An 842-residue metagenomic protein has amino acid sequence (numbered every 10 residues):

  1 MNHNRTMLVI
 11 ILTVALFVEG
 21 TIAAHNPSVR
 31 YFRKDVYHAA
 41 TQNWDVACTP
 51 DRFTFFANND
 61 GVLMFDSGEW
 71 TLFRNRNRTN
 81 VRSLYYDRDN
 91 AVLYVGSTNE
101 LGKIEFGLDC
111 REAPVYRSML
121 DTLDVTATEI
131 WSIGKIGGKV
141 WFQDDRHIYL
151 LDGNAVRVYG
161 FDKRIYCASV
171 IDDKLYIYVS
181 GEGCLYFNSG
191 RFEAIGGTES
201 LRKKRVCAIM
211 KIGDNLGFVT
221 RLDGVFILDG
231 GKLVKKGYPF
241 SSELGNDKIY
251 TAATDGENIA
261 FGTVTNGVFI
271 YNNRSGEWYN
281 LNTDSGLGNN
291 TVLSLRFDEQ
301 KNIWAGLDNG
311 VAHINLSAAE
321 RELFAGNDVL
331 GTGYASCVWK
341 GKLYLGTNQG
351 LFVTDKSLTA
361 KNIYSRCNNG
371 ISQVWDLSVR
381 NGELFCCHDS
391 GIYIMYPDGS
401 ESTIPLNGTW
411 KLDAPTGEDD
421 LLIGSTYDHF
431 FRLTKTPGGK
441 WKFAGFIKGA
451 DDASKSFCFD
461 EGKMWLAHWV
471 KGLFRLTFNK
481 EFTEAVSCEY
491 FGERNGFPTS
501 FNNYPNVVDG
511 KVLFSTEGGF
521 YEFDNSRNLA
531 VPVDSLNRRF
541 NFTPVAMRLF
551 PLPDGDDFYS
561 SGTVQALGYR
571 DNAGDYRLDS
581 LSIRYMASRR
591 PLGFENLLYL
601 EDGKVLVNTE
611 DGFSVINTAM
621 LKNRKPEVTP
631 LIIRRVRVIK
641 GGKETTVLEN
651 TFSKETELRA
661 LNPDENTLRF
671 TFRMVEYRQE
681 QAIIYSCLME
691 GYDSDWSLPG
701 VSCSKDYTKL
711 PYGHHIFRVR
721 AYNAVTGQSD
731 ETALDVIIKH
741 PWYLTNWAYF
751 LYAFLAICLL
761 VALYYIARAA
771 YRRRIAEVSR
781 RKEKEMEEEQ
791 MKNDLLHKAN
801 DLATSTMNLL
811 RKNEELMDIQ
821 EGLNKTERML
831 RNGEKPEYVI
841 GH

Functional and structural regions predicted by a protein language model:
I22-C48, R52, N75-V81, F106-E129 (+13 more regions): Residue-level "micro-hotspots" composed of small/polar
C48-D51, Y86-N90, K135-G137, V170-D172 (+10 more regions): Residue-level detector of Asp-centered blade-edge/turn motifs that repeat once per structural unit in beta-propeller
F53-F56, V92-V95, K139-F142, K174-I177 (+10 more regions): Conserved beta-propeller blade signature
N59-L63, T98-G102, R146-Y149, S180-L185 (+10 more regions): Loop/turn residues immediately N-terminal
D66-E69, F106-D109, L151-A155, F187-R191 (+10 more regions): Short loop/turn segments that connect beta-strands within beta-propeller blades
G68-T98, R117-D124, S372-D376: Blade-loop segments of beta-propeller domains
R321-A325, Y743-L744, A748, C758-M817: Cytosolic signal-transmission helices at domain junctions
K812-H842: Histidine phosphotransfer helical core of two-component systems
